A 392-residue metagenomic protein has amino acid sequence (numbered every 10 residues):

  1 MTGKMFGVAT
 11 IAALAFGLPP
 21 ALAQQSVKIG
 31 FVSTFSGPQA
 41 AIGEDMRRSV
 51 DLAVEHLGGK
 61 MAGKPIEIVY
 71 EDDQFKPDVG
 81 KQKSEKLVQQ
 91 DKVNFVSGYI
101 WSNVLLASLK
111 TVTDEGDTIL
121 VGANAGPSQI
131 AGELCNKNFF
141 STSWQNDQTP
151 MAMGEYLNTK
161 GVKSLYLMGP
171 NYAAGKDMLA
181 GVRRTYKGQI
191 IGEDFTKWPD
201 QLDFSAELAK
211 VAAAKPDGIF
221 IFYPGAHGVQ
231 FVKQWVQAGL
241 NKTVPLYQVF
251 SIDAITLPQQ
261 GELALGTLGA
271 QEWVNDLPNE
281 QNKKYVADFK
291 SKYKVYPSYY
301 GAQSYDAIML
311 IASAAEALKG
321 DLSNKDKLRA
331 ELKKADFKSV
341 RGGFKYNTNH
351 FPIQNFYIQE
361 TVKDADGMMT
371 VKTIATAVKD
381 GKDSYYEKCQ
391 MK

Functional and structural regions predicted by a protein language model:
G7-G17: Bacterial N-terminal signal peptides
L18-A23: Sec/Tat signal peptide C-region and signal peptidase I cleavage site
V27, K333-K392: Solvent-exposed, acidic/polar segments of extracytosolic/periplasmic ligand-binding ectodomains
G30-S49, E71-D78, I100, M168-K176 (+3 more regions): Extracytoplasmic "Venus flytrap"
A41-R48, H56, K60-I130, T142 (+3 more regions): Beta-alpha junction/loop-to-helix N-cap segments that form part of ligand/metal-binding clefts
Q82, S128-A131, N136-A238, N275-K284: Extracellular/periplasmic Venus flytrap/periplasmic-binding protein
L87-I100, I119-A123, S164-G169, K215-G225 (+3 more regions): Periplasmic-binding protein-like
Q234-Y305, E316-L322, A365, V371-K392: Extracellular/periplasmic periplasmic-binding protein-like sensory domains
